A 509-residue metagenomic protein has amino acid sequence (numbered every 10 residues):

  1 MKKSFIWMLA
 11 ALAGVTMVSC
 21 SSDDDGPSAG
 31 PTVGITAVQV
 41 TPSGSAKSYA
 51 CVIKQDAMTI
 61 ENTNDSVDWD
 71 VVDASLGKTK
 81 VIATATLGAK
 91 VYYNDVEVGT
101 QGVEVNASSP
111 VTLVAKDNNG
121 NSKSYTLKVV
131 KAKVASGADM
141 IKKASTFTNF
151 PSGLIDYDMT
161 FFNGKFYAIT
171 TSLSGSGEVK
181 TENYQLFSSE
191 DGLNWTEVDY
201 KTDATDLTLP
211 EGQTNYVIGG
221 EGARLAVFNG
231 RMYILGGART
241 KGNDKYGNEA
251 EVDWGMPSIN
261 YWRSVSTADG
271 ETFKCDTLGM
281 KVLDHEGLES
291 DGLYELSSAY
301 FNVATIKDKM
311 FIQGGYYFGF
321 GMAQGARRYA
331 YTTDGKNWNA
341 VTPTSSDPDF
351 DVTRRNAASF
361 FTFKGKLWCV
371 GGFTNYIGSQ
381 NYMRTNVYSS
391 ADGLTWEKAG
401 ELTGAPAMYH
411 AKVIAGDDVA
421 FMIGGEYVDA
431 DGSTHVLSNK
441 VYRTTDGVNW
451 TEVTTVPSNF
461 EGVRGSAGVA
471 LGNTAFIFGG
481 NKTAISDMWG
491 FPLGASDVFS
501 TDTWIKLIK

Functional and structural regions predicted by a protein language model:
M1-S4: Positively charged n-region of N-terminal signal peptides that target proteins for export
V15-S19: C-terminal motif of bacterial Sec signal peptides marking the signal peptidase cleavage site
S21-I155, A204, G212-T214, I508-K509: Beta-rich interaction/scaffold domains
V134-K143, L193-T196, A268-T277, K336-A340 (+3 more regions): Beta-strand initiation motifs
A144-I169, K201-G236, K241, G255-P257 (+8 more regions): Conserved short beta-strand element of beta-propeller blades
F166-T202: Beta-propeller domains
S172-K180, R239-W254, Y316-M322, F373-S379 (+2 more regions): Short glycine/acidic-enriched loop and turn motifs that connect beta-strands
N183-G192, G247-G270, Q324-G335, Y382-G393 (+2 more regions): Beta-propeller blade signature
